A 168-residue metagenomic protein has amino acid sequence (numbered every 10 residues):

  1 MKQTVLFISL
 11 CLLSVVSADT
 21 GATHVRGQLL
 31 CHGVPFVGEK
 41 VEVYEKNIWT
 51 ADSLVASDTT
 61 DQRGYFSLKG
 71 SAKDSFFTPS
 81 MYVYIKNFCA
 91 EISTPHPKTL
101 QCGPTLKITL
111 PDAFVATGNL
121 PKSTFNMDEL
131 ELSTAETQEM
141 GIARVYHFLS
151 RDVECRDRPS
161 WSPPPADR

Functional and structural regions predicted by a protein language model:
K2-P35, D52, A135-R168: Beta-strand-rich domain onsets/edges
C11-E129, S162-P163: Beta-strand-dominated extracellular/periplasmic modules and repeats in secreted or surface-exposed proteins
